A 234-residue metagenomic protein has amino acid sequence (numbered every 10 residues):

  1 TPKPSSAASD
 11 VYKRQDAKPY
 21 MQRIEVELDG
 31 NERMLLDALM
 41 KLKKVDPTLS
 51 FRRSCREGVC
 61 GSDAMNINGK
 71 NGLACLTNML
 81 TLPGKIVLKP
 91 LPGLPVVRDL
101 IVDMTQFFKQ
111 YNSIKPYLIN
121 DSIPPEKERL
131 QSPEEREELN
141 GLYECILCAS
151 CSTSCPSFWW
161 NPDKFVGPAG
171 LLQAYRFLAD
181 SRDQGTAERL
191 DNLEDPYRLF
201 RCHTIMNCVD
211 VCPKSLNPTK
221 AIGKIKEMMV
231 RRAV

Functional and structural regions predicted by a protein language model:
T1-A8, Y12: Single conserved hydrophobic/aromatic residue that forms the stacking wall/gate of nucleotide- or nucleobase-binding
R14-P19: Short N-terminal binding/cap micro-motifs at the start of the first secondary-structure element
Q22-R33: Short, contiguous acidic and Ser/Thr-rich linear segments
E27, I67-K70: Short strand-turn-strand beta-turns centered on an Asx-Gly dipeptide
E32-P47, K89-V234: Ferredoxin-type iron-sulfur electron-transfer modules in oxidoreductases and energy-metabolism complexes
C55-A64: Short, structured protein-protein interaction patches enriched in aromatics and acidic/basic residues, typified by
K70-K89: Glycine-rich phosphate/adenylate-binding loop and adjacent beta-alpha elements of nucleotide- or dinucleotide-binding
